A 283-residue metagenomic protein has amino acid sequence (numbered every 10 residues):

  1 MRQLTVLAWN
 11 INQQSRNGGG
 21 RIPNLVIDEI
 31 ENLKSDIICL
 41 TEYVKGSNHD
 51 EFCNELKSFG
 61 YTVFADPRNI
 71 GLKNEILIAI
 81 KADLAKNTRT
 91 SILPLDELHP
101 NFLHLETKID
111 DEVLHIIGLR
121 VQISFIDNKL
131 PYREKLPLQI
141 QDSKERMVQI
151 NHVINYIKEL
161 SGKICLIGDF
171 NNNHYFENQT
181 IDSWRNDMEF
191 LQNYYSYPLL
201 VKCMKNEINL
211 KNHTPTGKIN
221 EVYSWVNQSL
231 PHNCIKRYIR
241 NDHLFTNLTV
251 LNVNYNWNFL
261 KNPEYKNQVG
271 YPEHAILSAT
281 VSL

Functional and structural regions predicted by a protein language model:
M1-S58, A65-N69, K73-N74, E273 (+1 more regions): N-terminal, active-site-proximal structural segment of metallo-dependent hydrolase catalytic domains
Q3-R16, V113-Q139, I167: Active-site-proximal beta-strand elements of phosphoester/diester hydrolases
N10-N12, V44, R120-Q122, F170-N173 (+1 more regions): Catalytic metal-binding/acid-base residues of hydrolase active sites
I37, T41-I126: Structured beta-strand-rich core segments of catalytic domains in phosphoester-bond hydrolases
I38-T41, F64-P67, C165-D169, N206-H213: Active-site neighborhood of phospho(di)ester-bond hydrolases with catalytic His/Asp-centered motifs
G46, T88-I92, E159-I164, N172-L283: Metal-dependent phosphoester-hydrolase catalytic domains
I126-S143, I181, R185-L191: A solvent-exposed, charged loop/short amphipathic helix patch at secondary-structure junctions
D142, R146-I167: His/acidic metal-ligating clusters that form di-metal
